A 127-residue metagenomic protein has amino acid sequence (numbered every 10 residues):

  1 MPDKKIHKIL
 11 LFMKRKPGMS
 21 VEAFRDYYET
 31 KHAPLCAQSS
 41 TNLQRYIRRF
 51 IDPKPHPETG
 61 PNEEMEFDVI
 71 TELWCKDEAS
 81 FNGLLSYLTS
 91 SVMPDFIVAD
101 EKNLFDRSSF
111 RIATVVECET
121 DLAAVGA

Functional and structural regions predicted by a protein language model:
M1-A127: Macromolecular interaction modules
